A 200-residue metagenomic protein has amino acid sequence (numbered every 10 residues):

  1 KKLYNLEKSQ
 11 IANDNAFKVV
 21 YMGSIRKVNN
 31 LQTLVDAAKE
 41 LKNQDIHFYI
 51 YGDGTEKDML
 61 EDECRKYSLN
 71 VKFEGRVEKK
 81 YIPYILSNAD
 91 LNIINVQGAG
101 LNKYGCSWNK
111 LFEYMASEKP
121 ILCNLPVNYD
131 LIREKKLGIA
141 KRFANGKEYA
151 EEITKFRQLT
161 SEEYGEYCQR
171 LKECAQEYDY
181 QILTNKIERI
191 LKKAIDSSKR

Functional and structural regions predicted by a protein language model:
K1-N15, N30, S198: Acidic anion/phosphate-binding donor-loop and adjacent secondary structure in glycosyltransferase catalytic cores
I11-N29, L34-A38, Y49, C168: Conserved donor-binding/catalytic core segment of Leloir-type glycosyltransferases
A16, N43, Y51, D58-L91: Nucleotide-activated donor-binding/catalytic signature segment of Leloir-type glycosyltransferases, i.e., the conserved
Y21-R26, D53, G75-R76, E177-Y180: Conserved donor-binding loops in enzymes that form glycosidic bonds
N29, K80-I85, N92-M115, L122-R133: Nucleotide-sugar-dependent
D45, Y129-K155: Change "using UDP/GDP/dTDP sugars" to "using nucleotide sugars
V77-E78, S107-K110, N145, D179: Short loop/turn segments at beta->alpha junctions
A144, S161-K193: A charged, aromatic-enriched C-terminal amphipathic alpha-helix characteristic of glycosyltransferases across folds
